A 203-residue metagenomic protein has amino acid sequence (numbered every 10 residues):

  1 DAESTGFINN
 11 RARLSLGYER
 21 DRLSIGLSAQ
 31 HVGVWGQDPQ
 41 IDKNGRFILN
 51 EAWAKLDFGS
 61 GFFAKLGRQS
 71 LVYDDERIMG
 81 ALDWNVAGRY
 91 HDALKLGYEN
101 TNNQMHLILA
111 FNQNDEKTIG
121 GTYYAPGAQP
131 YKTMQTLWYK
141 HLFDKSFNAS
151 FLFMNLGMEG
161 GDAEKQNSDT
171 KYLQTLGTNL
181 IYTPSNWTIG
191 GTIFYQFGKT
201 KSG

Functional and structural regions predicted by a protein language model:
D1-L71, L94-M105, H141, T178-Q196: Beta-barrel outer-membrane channel/assembly domains of diderm bacteria
I41-D42, I78-W84: "Short basic amphipathic alpha-helical interaction patches in structured regions
I48-L49, I78-G80, Y90: Short acidic (Asp/Glu) patches
S60-A64, L82-G203: Signature for the C-terminal beta-barrel architecture of outer-membrane proteins
